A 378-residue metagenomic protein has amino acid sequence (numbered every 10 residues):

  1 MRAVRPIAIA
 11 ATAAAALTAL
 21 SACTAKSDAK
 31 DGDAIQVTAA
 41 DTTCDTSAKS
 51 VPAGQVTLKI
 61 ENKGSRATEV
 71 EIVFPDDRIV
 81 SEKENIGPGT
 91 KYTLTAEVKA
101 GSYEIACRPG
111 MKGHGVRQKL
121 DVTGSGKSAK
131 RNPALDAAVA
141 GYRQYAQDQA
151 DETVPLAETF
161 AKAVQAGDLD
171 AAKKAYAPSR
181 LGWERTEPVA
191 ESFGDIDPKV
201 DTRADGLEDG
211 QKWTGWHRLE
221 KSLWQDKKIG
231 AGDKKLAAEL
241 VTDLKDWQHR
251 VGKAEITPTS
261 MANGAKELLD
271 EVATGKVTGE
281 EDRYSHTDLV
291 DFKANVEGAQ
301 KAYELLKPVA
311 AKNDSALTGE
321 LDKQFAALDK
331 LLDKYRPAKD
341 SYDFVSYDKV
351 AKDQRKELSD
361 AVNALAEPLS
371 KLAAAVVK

Functional and structural regions predicted by a protein language model:
M1-A13, D233: N-terminal export and membrane-targeting signals
A19-A22: C-terminal motif of bacterial Sec signal peptides marking the signal peptidase cleavage site
T24-K26: Bacterial signal peptide processing site
D31-P52, P155: N-terminal edge beta-strand
Q36, G87-R131: Extracellular/periplasmic metallocenter environments
S47-R66, Y92-R108, A238: Beta-strand cores of secreted/periplasmic/IMS beta-sandwich domains, seen most often in copper-related folds
E69-V73: Beta-strand signatures of extracellular beta-sandwich domains
S128-K378: Mature extracytoplasmic or organellar-lumen-exposed domains after removal of signal/transit peptides
